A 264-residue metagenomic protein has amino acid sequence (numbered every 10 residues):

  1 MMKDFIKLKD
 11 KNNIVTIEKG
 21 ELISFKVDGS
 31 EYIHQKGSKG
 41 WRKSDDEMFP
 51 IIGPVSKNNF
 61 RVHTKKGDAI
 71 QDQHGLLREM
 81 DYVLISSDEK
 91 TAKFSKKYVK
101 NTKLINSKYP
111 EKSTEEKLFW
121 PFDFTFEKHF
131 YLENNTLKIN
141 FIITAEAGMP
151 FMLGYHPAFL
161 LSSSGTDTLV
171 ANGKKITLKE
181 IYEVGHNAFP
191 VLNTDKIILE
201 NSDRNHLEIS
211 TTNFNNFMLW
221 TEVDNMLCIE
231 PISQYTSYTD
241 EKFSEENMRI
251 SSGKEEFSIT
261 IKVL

Functional and structural regions predicted by a protein language model:
M1-T136, M149, L160-L264: Surface-exposed acidic/polar loop and edge beta-strand patches at domain peripheries
T125-F126, N140, G154: Short, hydrophobic/aromatic alpha-helical segments in well-folded domains
F141-A147: Asparagine-centered strand-capping/turn motif at beta-strand->loop junctions
L153-F159: Surface-exposed beta-strand/loop patches in extracellular or lumenal glycoproteins
